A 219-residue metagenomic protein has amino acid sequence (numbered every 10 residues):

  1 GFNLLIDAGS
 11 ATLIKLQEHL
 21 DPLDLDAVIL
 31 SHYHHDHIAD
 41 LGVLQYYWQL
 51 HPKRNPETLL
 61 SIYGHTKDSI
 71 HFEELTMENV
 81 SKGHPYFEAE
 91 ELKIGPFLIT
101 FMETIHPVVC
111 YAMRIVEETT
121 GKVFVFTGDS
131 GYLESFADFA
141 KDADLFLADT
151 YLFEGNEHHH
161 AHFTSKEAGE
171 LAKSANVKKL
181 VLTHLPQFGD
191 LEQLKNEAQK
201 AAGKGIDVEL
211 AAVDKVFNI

Functional and structural regions predicted by a protein language model:
G1-L20, C110-G128, L145: Conserved beta-strand hairpin/beta-sheet module of binuclear metal-dependent hydrolase folds, prominently
N3, S10-L59: Active-site metal-binding motif and surrounding structural segment of the metallo-beta-lactamase
L5-G9, D26-H32, D36, H65 (+4 more regions): Active-site neighborhood of phospho(di)ester-bond hydrolases with catalytic His/Asp-centered motifs
G9-A11, V80-Y86, V125-G131, H162: Short gly/ser/thr-rich secondary-structure transition/capping motifs
D40-W48, E73-E74, D190-A198: Metal-dependent catalytic neighborhoods of phosphoester/phosphodiester hydrolases
R54-C110, E118-T119: Metallo-beta-lactamase
K93, R114-V116, V216-N218: Short, well-ordered beta-strand micro-motif
Y132-F217: Cap/insert and terminal regions of metallo-dependent hydrolase folds
